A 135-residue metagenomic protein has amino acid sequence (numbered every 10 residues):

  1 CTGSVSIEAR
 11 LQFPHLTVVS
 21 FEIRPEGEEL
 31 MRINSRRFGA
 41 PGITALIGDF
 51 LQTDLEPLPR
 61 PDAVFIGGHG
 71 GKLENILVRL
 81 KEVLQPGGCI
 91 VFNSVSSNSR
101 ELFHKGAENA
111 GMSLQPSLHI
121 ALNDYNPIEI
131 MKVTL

Functional and structural regions predicted by a protein language model:
T2-P14: Conserved SAM-binding loop of SAM-dependent methyltransferases across substrates and taxa, primarily the Class I
L11-V18, V83-P86: Conserved S-adenosyl-L-methionine
S20-P61: S-adenosyl-L-methionine
E22-G27, G68-H69, V95: Short beta->alpha hinge that forms the Motif I/post-I loop of the SAM-binding pocket
D62-N75, S94: A short SAM/SAH-binding and catalytic strip from SAM-dependent methyltransferases
N75-C89: A short glycine-rich, Lys/Arg-flanked "PGG" loop and its adjoining helix->strand segment in the class I
G87-V95, S99: Conserved beta-strand signature within the Rossmann-like core of class I S-adenosyl-L-methionine
S99-L135: Active-site capping/gating segments
